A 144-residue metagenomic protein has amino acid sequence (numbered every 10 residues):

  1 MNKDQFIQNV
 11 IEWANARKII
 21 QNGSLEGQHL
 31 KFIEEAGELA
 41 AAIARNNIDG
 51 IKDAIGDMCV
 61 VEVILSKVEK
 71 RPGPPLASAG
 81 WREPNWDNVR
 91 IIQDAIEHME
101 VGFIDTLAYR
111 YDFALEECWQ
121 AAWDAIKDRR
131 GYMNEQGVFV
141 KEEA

Functional and structural regions predicted by a protein language model:
M1-A144: Flexible "arm" and connector segments at domain edges
